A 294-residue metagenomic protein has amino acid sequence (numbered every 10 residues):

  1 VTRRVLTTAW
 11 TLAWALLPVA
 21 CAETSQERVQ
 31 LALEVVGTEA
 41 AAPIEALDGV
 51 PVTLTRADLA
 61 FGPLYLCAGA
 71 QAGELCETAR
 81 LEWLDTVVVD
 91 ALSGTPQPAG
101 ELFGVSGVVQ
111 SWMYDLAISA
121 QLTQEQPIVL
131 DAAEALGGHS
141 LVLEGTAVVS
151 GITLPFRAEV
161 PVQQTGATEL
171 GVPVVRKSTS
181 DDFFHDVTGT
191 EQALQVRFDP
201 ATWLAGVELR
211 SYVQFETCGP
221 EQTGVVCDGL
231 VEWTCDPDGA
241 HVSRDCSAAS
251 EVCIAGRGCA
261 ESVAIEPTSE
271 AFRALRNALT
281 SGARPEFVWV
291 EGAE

Functional and structural regions predicted by a protein language model:
V1-L12: Bacterial N-terminal signal peptides that target proteins for export
T2-R3, S243, G256, L275: Short, intrinsically disordered low-complexity segments
V5, A205-R210, D228-L230: Generic secretory/membrane-interface signal
T11, L54, D236: Short, flexible active-site loop motifs that bind/organize anionic cofactors or intermediates
T11-W14, M113: Detector for methionine-enriched segments
L17-A20: C-terminal motif of bacterial Sec signal peptides marking the signal peptidase cleavage site
A22-G219, A260-E294: A short, solvent-exposed, low-complexity linear motif enriched for acidic/polar residues with Pro/Gly/Ser/Thr
C218-A260: Cysteine-rich, disulfide-bonded extracellular modules and peptides in secreted proteins and receptor ectodomains
